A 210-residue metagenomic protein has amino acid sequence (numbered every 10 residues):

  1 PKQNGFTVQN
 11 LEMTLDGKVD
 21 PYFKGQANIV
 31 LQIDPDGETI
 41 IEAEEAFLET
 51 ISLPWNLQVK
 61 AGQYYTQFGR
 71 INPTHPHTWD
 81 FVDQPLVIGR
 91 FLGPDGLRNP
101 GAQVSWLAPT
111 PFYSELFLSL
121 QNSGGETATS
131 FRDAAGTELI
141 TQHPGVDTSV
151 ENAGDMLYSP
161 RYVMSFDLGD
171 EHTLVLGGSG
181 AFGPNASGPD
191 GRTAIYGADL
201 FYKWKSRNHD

Functional and structural regions predicted by a protein language model:
P1, G125-S149, G188: Solvent-exposed loop segments that connect transmembrane elements
P1-E126, G154-S159, V163-E171, Y202: Outer membrane beta-barrel
T7, M13, I140-P144, Y196: Intrinsic disorder/low-complexity signature
P76-V82, R132-T141, A194-I195: Flexible, surface-exposed loop regions and adjacent strand-edge segments of Gram-negative outer-membrane beta-barrel
D95, N152-M156, S187-I195: Active-site glycine- and acidic-residue-rich loops that bind and position anionic ligands or nucleotide-like cofactors
E171-D210: Detector for outer-membrane/organellar transmembrane beta-barrel domains, recognizing the amphipathic beta-strand
